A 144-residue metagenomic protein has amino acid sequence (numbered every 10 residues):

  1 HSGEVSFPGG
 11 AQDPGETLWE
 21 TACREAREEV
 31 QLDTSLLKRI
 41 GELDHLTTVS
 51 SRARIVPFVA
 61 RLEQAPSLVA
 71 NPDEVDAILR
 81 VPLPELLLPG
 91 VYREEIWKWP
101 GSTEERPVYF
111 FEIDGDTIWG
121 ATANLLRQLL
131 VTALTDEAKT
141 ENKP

Functional and structural regions predicted by a protein language model:
H1-Q12: Short, His- and charge-rich active-site/binding loops that engage polyanionic ligands
A11-I118, R127-P144: Unchanged
T122: NAD(P)-dependent dehydrogenases' Rossmann-like dinucleotide-binding region
